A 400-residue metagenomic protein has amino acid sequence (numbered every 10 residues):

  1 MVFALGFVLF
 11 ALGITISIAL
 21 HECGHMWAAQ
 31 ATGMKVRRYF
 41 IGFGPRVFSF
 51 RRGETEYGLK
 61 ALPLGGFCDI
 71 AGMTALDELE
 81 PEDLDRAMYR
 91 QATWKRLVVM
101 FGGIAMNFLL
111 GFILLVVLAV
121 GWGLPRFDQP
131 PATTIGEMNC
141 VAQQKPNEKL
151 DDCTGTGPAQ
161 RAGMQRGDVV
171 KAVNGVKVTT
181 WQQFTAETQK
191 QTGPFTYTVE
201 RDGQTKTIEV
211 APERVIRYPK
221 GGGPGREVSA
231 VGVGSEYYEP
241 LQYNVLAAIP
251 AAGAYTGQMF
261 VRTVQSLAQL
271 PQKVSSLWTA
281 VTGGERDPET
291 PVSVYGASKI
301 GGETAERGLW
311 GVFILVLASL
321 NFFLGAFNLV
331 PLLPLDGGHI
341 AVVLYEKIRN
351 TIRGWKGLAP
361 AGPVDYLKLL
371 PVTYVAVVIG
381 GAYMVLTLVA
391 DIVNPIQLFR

Functional and structural regions predicted by a protein language model:
V2, G6-F10, Q91-M100, V312-V316: Residue-level signature of transmembrane alpha-helical entry/exit and packing/kink sites in multi-pass membrane
V2-D83, F327-G354: Small-residue-rich helix-interface/hinge motifs
I14-I18, D69, N107, G111 (+2 more regions): Alpha-helical transmembrane segments of multi-pass membrane proteins
A31, L62, G66-Q143, P371 (+1 more regions): Internal alpha-helical transmembrane segments
R86-A87, Q91-W94, N139-Q144, R217-A326 (+3 more regions): Functional transmembrane alpha-helices
L114, L118, P331, G381-L398: Membrane-helix cytosolic exit motif
N147, D151, A159-W181, T256: Conserved PDZ fold ligand-binding element
Q165, K171-A172, Q183-E227: PDZ-domain C-terminal substructure recognizer with occasional recognition of PDZ-binding tails
